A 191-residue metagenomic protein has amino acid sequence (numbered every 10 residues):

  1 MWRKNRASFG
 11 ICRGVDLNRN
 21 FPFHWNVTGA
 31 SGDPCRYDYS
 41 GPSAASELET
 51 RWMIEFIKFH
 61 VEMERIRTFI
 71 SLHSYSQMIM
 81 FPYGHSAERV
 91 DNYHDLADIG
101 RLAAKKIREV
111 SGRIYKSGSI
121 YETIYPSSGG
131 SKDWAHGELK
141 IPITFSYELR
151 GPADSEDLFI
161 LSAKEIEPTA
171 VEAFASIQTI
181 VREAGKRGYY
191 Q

Functional and structural regions predicted by a protein language model:
M1-D98, K105, E109, H136 (+2 more regions): Active-site/substrate-binding loop(s) of hydrolase catalytic cores
N26-G29, E109-S117, G185-Q191: Noncatalytic linker/hinge segments flanking ATPase motor cores
A45-T50, Y121-Y125, T169: Phosphate/oxyanion-binding active-site loops and adjacent basic polyanion-contact surfaces
T50-I54, G100, A170, F174-Q178: Short, hydrophobic/amphipathic alpha-helical packing segments that form internal helix faces or helix-helix interfaces
K58, K105-G112, Q178, R182-G185: Generic secondary-structure signature for well-ordered alpha-helical cores
F69-L72, I114-G118: Active-site neighborhood of phospho(di)ester-bond hydrolases with catalytic His/Asp-centered motifs
T123-S146: Short glycine-rich, acidic/polar surface loops and turns
E156-Q191: His/Asp/Glu-rich mid-to-C-terminal helical/loop segments that flank catalytic regions of hydrolases
